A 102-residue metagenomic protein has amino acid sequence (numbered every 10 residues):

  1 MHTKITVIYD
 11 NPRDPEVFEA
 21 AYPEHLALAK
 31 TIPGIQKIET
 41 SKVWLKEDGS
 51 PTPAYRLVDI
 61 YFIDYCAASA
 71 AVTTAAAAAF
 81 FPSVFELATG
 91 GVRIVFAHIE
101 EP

Functional and structural regions predicted by a protein language model:
M1-P102: Macromolecular interaction modules
